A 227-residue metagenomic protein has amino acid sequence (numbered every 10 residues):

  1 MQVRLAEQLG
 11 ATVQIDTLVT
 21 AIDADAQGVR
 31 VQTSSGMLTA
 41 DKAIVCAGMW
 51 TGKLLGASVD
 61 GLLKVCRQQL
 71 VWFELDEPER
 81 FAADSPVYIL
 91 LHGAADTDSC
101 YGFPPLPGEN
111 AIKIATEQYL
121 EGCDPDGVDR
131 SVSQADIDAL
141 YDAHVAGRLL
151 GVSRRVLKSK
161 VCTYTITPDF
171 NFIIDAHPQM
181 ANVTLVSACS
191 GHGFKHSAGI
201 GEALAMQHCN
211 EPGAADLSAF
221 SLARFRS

Functional and structural regions predicted by a protein language model:
M1-K42: Helical element adjacent to the flavin cofactor pocket in flavoenzyme catalytic cores
L5-L9, K53, A57, A203 (+1 more regions): Active-site catalytic microenvironments for nucleophilic, acid-base chemistry
Q14, I44, T184-V186: Hydrophobic/aromatic beta-strand patches that form the interior of the parallel beta-sheet core in alpha/beta enzyme
S34-M37, D96, M180, H192: Short acidic/polar mixed-charge low-complexity motifs
K42, M49-N182: Active-site substrate-recognition segment that forms the wall of the catalytic cavity or substrate channel
P178-S227: C-terminal lid/capping helical subdomain adjacent to the catalytic/cofactor pocket in oxidative enzymes
